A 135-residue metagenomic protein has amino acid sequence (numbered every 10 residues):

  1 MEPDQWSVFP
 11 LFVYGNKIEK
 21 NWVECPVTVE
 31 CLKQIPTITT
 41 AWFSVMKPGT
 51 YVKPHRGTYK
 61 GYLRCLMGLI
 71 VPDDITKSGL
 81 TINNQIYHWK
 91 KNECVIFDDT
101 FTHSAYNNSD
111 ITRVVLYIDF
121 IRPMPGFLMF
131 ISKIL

Functional and structural regions predicted by a protein language model:
M1-Y62, T112, G126-L135: Fe(II)/2-oxoglutarate oxygenase catalytic core
S44-M46, L69-P72: Short Ser/Thr-interspersed hydrophobic loop/turn segments at strand-loop and sheet-helix junctions that line or gate
P48, F101-H103, I121-P123: Short, solvent-exposed loop/turn segments at secondary-structure junctions
V52-H55, F97, H103-S109: Short beta-strand His + acidic residue motifs that chelate non-heme Fe in jelly-roll/DSBH and cupin folds
R64-M67, I96, I111-F127: A short hydrophobic beta-strand segment most commonly corresponding to one strand of the jelly-roll/cupin
I70-K91: A short beta-strand-loop-beta hairpin characteristic of the jelly-roll/cupin
D74, D110-I111: Short strand-connecting beta-turns/loops that link adjacent beta-strands
H88-T102: Conserved metal-binding segment of the jelly-roll/cupin
